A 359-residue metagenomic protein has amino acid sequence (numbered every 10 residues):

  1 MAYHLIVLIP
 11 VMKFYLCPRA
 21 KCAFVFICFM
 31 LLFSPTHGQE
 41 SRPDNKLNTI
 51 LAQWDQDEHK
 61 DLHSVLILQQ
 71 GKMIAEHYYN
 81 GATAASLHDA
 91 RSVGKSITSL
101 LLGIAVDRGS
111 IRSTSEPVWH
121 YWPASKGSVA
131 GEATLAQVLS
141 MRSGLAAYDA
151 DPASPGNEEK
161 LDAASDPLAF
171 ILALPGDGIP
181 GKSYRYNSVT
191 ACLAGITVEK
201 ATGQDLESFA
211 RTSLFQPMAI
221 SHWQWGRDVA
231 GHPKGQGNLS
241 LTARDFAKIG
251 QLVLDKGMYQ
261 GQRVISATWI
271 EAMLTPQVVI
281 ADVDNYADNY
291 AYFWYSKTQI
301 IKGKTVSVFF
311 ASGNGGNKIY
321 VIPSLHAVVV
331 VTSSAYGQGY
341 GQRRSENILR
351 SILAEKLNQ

Functional and structural regions predicted by a protein language model:
A23-L32: Bacterial N-terminal signal peptides
Q53-A82, I319-Y320, H326-V330: A short, well-structured edge-of-sheet supersecondary motif
G71, H88-T114, V138, A194-V198 (+1 more regions): Active-site SXXK
D89, R108-A146, A173, T202-G237 (+1 more regions): Active-site helix/loop module of the DD-peptidase/beta-lactamase fold, centered on the serine-lysine SxxK catalytic
A147-D228, Q236: A small/polar active-site loop signature that marks catalytic segments
T190-T197, G237-M258, N317-S333: Active-site-proximal alpha-helical segments within enzyme catalytic domains
T275-V328: Active-site Gly/Thr loop motif
A311-Q359: Structured C-terminal helix/loop/strand segments within mature extracytoplasmic catalytic/sensor domains
